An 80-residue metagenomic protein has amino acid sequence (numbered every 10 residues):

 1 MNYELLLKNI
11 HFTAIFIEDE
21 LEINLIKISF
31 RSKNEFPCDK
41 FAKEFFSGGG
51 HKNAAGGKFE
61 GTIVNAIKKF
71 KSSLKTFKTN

Functional and structural regions predicted by a protein language model:
M1-N80: Gly/His-enriched, cation/cofactor- and phosphate-binding structural elements
